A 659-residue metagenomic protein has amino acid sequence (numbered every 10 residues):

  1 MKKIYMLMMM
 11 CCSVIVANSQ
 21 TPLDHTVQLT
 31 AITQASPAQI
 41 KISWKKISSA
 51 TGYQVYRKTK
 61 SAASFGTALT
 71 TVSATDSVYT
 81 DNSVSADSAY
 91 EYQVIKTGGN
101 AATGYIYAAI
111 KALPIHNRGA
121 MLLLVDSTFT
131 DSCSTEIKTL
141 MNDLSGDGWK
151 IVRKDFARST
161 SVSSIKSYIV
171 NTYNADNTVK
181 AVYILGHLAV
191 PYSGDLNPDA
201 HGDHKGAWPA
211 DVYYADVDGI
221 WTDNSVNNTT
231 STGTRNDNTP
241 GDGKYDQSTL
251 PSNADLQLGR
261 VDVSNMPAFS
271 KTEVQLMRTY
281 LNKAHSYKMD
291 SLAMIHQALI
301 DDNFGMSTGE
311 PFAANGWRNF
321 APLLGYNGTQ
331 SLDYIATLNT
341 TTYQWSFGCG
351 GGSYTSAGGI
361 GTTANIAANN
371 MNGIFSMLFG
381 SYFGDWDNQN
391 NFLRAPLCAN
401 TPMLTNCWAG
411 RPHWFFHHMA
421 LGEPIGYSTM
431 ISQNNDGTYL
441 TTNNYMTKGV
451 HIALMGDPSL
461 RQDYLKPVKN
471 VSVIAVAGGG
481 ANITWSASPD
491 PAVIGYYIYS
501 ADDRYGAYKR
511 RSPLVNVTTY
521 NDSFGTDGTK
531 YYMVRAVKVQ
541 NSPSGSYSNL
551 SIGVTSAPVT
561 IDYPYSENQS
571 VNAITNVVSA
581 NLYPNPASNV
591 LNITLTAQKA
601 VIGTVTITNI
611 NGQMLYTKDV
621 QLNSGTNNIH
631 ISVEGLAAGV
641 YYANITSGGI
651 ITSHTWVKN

Functional and structural regions predicted by a protein language model:
M1-P22: Bacterial Sec-dependent N-terminal signal peptides
I15, Y53, S134, S570-Y583 (+1 more regions): C-terminal outer-membrane/trafficking sorting elements
T21-L29, D463-A477, V554-Y583, T596-Q598 (+1 more regions): Residue-level detector of functionally pivotal "anchor" positions at catalytic/ligand-binding pockets or at interdomain
A38-I42, G479-I483, N589-I593: Structural beta-strand segments of beta-rich domains
K46-S61, S488-Y508, V601-T604: Solvent-exposed loop/turn segments flanking beta-strands in beta-repeat/beta-sandwich domains
L69-T75, R511-N516, D619-S624: Short beta-strand segments within Ig-like beta-sandwich modules, predominantly Fibronectin type-III
S77-Y79, T518-Y520, N627-I631: Short strand-edge motifs at loop-to-beta-strand transitions and within beta-strands of extracellular beta-rich domains
T80-N82, A86-E91, T97-S486, P491-N521 (+2 more regions): Cysteine-dependent hydrolase recognition
